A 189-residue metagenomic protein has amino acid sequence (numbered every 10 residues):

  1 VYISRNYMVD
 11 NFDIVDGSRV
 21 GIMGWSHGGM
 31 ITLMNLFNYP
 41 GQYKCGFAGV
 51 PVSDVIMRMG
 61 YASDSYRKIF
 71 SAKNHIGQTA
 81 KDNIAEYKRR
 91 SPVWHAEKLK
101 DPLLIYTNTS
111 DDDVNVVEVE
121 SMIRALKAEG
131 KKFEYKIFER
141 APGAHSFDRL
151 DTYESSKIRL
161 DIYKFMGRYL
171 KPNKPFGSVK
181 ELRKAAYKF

Functional and structural regions predicted by a protein language model:
V1-F189: Active-site-proximal cap/loop segments of hydrolase catalytic domains
